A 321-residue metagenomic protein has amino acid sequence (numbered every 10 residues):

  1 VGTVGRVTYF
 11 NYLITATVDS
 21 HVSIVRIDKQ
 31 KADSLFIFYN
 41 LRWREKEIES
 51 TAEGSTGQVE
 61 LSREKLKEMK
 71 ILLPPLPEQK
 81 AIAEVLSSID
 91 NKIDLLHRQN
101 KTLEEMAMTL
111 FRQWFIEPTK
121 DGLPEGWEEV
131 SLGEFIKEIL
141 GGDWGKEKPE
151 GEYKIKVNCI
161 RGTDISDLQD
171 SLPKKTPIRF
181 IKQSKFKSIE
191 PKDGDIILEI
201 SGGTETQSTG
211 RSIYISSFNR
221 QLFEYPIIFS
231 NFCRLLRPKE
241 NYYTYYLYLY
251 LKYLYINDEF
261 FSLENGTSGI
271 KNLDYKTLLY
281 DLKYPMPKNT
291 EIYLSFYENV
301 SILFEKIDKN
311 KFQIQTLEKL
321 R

Functional and structural regions predicted by a protein language model:
R6, V18-D19, G133-P149, T163-T206 (+1 more regions): Sequence-specific dsDNA recognition surfaces
V7, T209, F223-E224: Compact nucleic-acid interaction/catalytic patches
F10-N11, I215-S216: Short beta-strand-to-turn element immediately C-terminal to the catalytic PLP-Schiff-base lysine in fold type I
Y12-T15, S23-P77, S131-I139, Y153 (+4 more regions): Basic, amphipathic alpha-helical recognition segments used for DNA target recognition
E68-W144, K288-R321: Non-catalytic DNA-recognition/assembly elements of restriction-modification systems
E84, P191, G210, I215 (+2 more regions): Glycosyltransferase-associated regions of secretory-pathway enzymes, highlighting luminal stem/catalytic domains
